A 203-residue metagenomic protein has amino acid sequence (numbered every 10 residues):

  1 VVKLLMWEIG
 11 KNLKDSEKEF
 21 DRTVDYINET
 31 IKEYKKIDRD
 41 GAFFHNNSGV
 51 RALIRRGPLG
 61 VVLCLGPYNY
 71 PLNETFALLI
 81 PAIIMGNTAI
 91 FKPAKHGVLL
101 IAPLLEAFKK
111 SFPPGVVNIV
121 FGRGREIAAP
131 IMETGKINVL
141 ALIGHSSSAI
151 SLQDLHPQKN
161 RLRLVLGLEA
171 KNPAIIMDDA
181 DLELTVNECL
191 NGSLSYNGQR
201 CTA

Functional and structural regions predicted by a protein language model:
V1-V50: N-terminal Rossmann-like NAD(P)+-binding subdomain of aldehyde/semialdehyde dehydrogenases
L5, G86, V117, L140 (+1 more regions): Residue-level signal for inorganic ion chemistry
I27, I101-L104, I131, L152: Hydrophobic packing residues within well-ordered alpha-helices of enzyme cores
D40-G115: Conserved small-residue-rich beta-alpha loop and adjacent elements that most often cradle the phosphate/pyrophosphate
R51-A52, I119-N138: A structured beta-alpha segment of the ubiquitous adenosine-cofactor-binding alpha/beta core
I80, N138-I143: Periplasmic-binding protein-like
S111-F112, V139, S147-A203: ALDH superfamily catalytic-core signature
